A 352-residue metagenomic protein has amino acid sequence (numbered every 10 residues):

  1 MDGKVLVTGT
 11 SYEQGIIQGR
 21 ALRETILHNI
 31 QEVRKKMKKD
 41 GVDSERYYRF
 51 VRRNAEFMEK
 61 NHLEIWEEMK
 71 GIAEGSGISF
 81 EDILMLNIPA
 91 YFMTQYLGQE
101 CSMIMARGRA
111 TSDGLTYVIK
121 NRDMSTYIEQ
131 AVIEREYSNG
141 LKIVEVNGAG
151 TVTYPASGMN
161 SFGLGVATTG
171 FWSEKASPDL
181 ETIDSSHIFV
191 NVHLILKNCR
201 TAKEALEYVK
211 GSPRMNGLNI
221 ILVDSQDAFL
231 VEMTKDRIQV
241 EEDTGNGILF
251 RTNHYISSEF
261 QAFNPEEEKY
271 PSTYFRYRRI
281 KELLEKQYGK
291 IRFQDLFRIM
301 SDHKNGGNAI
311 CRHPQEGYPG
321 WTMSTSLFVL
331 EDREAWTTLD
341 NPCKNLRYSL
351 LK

Functional and structural regions predicted by a protein language model:
M1-E100, L196-L230, K235-D236, I248-K352: C-terminus-biased signal that marks the final domain/tail of proteins
E13-E24, Y137-G148, T153-S161, D224-D227 (+1 more regions): Short charge-dense sequence patches
W66, S125-Q130, Y154, D179-I183 (+3 more regions): A broad, low-specificity signal for short, low-complexity segments enriched in glycine/proline and polar/charged
I88-P178, V190, M323-S326, A335-T337 (+1 more regions): Internal mixed beta-strand/loop scaffold within catalytic domains of large alpha/beta enzymes
N139-I143, F171-N216: Compact, glycine/acidic-enriched structural inserts
V240-G245: Acidic, Ser/Thr-rich peripheral helices and adjacent loops at domain boundaries
